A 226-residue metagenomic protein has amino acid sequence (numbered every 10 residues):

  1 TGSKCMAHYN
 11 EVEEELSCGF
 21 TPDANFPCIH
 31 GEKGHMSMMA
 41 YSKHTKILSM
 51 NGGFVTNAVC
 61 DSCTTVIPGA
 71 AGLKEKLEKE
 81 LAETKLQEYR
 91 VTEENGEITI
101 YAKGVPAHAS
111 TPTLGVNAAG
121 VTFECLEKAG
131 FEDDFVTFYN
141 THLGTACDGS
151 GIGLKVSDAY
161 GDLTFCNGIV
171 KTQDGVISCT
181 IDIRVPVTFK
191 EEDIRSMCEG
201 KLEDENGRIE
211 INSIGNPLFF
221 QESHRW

Functional and structural regions predicted by a protein language model:
T1-H44, P68, E78, T145-D162: Acidic/histidine-rich catalytic neighborhood of metal-dependent amide-processing enzymes
K43-W226: Metal-dependent amide/peptide-bond hydrolase catalytic core, centered on the "pita-bread" metallohydrolase fold
